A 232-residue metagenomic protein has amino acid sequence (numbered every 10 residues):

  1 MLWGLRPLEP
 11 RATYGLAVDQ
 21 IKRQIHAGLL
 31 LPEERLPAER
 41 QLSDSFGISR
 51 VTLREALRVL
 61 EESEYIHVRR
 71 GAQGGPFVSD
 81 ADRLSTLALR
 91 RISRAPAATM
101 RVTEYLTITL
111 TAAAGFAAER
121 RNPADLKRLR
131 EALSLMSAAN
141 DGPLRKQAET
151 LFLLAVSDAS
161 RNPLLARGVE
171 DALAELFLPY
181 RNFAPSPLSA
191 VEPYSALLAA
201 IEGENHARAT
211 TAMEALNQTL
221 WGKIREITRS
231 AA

Functional and structural regions predicted by a protein language model:
M1-I108, A231-A232: Short linear motifs at protein or domain termini
L2, H206-A232: C-terminal effector-binding regulatory domain of bacterial HTH transcription factors
L29, Y65, D141, N205-H206: Residue-level recognition of short, well-ordered coil/turn positions that link secondary-structure elements
A38, S160-P163, E204-N205: Short loop-to-helix capping motifs
F46, S160-R161, T228: A broad structural signal for alpha-helix termini and local helix breaks/kinks
Y105-N182, E192-A196, T211-L220: Conserved amphipathic alpha-helical segments that form helical-bundle/coiled-coil interaction surfaces
A184-S186: Extended hydrophobic/aromatic segments used for targeting, binding, or gating
